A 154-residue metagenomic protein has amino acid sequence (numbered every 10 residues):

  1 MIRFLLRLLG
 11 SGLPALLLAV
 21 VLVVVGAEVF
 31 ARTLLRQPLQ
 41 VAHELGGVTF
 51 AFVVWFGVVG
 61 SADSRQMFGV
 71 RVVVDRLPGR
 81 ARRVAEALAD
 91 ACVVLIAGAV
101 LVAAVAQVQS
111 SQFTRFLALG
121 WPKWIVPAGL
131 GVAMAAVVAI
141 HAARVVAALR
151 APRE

Functional and structural regions predicted by a protein language model:
M1-E154: Alpha-helical transmembrane segments and membrane-interface helix-loop junctions in multi-pass membrane proteins
